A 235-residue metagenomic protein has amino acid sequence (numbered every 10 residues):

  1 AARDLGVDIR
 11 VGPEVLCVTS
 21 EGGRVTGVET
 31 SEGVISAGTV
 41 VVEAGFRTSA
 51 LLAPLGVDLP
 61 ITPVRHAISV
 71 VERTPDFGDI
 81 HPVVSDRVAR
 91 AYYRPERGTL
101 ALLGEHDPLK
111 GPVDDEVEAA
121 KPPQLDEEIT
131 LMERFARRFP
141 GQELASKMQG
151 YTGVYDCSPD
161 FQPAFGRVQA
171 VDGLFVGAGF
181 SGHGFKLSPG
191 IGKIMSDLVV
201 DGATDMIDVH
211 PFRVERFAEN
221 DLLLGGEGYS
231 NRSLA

Functional and structural regions predicted by a protein language model:
A1, C17, S36, V83 (+3 more regions): Short, surface-exposed charged micro-motifs
A1-G38: Helical element adjacent to the flavin cofactor pocket in flavoenzyme catalytic cores
D8, D58, E143-S146: Conserved beta-strand segments of alpha/beta enzyme cores
I9-V11, T30, V42, K147 (+1 more regions): General beta-strand structural signal in soluble alpha/beta enzymes
T30-P82: Central helical "cap/lid" subdomain
R73-G173: Active-site lid/adjacent beta-loop-alpha segment flanking the redox-cofactor pocket in flavoenzymes
T130-A235: C-terminal catalytic lobe of FAD-dependent flavoproteins
